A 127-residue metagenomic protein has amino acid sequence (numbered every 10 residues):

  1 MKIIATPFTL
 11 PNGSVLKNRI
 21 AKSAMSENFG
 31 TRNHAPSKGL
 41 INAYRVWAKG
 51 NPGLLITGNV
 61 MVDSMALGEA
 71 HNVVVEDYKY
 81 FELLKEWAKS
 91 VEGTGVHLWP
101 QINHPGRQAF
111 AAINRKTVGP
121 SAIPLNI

Functional and structural regions predicted by a protein language model:
M1-A24: N-terminal amphipathic alpha-helix/helix-capping segment at the start of soluble metabolic enzymes
I20-S23, L55-T57, L98-I102: Hydrophobic faces of well-ordered beta-strands that scaffold small-molecule active sites in alpha/beta enzyme cores
K22, W47, N51, V91 (+1 more regions): Conserved, mostly hydrophobic/aromatic
S23-N33, E69-V73: Short, basic, glycine/proline-bearing loop/turn elements
A35-W47: Short, acidic/polar
A43, Y80-W87: A general structural detector for well-ordered alpha-helical segments in enzyme core domains, enriched
I56-F81, I102-R115: Glycine-rich, proline-tolerant flexible connector loops at the mouths of alpha/beta enzymes
E92-G93, H97, N103-I127: Non-globular sequence segments
